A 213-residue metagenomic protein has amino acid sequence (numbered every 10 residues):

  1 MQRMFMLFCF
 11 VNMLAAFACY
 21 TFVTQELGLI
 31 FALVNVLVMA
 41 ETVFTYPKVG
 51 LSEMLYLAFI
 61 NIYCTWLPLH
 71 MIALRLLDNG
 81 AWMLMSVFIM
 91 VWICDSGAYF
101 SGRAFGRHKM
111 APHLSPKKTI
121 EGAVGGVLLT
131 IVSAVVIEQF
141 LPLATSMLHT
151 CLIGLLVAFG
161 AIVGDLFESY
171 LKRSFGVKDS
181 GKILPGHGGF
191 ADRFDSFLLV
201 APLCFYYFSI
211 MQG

Functional and structural regions predicted by a protein language model:
M1-L155: Membrane-embedded alpha-helical bundles of polytopic integral membrane proteins
L57-T65, L141, L166-L171, A201-F205: A short, terminal or domain-edge coil/loop segment
V91-R107, A111, I120, F159-A201: Acidic (Asp/Glu-rich) catalytic motifs at the cytosolic membrane interface
Y206-G213: Juxtamembrane boundary at the C-terminal end of a transmembrane helix
